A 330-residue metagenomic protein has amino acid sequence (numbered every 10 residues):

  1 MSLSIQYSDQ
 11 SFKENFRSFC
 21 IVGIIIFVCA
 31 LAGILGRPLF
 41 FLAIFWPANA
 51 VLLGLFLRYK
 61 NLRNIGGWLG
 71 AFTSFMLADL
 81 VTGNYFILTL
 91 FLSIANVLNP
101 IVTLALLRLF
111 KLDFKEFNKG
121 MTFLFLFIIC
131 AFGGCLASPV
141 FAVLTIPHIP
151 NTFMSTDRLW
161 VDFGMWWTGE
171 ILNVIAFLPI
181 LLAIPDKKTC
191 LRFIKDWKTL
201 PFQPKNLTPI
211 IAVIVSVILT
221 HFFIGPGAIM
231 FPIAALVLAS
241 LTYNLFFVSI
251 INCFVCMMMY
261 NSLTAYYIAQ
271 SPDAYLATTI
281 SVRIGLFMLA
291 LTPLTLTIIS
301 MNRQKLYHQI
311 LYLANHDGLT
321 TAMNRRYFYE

Functional and structural regions predicted by a protein language model:
S2-I44, L52-P150, L178-C190, W197-A228 (+2 more regions): Short helix-perturbing small/polar motifs within transmembrane alpha-helices
I149-W160, I268-A274: Membrane-interface helix termini and inter-helical loops of multi-pass transporters
L159-G169, T279: Short aromatic-rich membrane-water interface segments that cap or initiate transmembrane helices in multi-pass membrane
Y260-L263: Hydrophobic transmembrane alpha-helices of multi-pass small-molecule transporters
L311-E330: Conserved nucleotide-binding and Mg2+-coordinating catalytic segments in signaling enzymes
